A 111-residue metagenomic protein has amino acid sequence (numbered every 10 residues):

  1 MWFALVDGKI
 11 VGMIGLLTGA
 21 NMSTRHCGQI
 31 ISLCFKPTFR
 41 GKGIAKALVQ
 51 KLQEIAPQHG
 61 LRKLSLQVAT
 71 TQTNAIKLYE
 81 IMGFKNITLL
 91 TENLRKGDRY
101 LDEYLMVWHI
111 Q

Functional and structural regions predicted by a protein language model:
M1-S32, K36-T38, V49-K51, I55 (+1 more regions): Acetyl-CoA-dependent GNAT
K36-T38, K42, T70-T71: Active-site acidic-Proline motif in GNAT/NAT acetyltransferases
G43, H59, L78: Long, contiguous binding/interaction regions
V49, A56-Q67: Conserved GNAT acetyl-CoA-binding A-motif
R62-S65, A69-I76, I81-M82, E92-Q111: C-terminal "cap" of GNAT-fold acetyltransferases
